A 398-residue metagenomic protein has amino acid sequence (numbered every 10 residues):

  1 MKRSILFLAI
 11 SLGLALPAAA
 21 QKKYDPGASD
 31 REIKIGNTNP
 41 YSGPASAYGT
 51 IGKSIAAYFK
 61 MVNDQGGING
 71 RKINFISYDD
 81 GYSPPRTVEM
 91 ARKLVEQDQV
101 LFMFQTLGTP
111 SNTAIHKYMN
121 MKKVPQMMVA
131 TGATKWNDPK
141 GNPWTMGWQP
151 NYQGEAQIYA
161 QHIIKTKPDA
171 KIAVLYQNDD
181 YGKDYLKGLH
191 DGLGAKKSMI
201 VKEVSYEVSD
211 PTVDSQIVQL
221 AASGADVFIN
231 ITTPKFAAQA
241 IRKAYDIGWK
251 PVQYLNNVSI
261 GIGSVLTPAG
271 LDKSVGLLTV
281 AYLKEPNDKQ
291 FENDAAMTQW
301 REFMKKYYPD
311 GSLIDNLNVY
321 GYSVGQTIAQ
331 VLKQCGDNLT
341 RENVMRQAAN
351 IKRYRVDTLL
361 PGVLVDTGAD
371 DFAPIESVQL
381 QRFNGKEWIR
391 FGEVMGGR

Functional and structural regions predicted by a protein language model:
M1-I33, M395-R398: Short, low-complexity disordered leader/linker segments with a strong preference for bacterial N-terminal type II
Q21-Y24, E32, A47-K53, Q65-D138 (+4 more regions): Beta-alpha junction/loop-to-helix N-cap segments that form part of ligand/metal-binding clefts
Y24-E32, G36-A56, Y78-P85, L107-G108 (+4 more regions): Extracytoplasmic "Venus flytrap"
D80, M127, T134-N137, V208-S209 (+2 more regions): Venus flytrap/periplasmic-binding-protein-like
R86-E89, T134-N137, N142-G248, Q290-A295: Extracellular/periplasmic Venus flytrap/periplasmic-binding protein
L94-L107, M127-V129, I172-Y176, G224-T233 (+3 more regions): Periplasmic-binding protein-like
A244-Y320, V394-G397: Extracellular/periplasmic periplasmic-binding protein-like sensory domains
K306-V319, T327-W388: Segments of small-molecule ligand-sensing domains
